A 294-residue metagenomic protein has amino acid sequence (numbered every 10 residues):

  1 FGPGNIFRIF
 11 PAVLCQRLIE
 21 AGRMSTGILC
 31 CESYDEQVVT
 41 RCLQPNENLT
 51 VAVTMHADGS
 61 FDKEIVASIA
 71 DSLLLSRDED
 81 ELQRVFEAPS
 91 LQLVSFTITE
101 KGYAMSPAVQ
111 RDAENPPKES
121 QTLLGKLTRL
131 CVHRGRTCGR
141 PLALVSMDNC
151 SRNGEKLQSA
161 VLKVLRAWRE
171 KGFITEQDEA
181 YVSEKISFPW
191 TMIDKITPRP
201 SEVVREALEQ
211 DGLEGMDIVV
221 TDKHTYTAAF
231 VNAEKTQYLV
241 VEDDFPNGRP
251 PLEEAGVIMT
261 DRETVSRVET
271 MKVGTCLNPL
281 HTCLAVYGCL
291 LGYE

Functional and structural regions predicted by a protein language model:
F1-E294: Substrate/ligand-engaging "lid" and interaction regions
